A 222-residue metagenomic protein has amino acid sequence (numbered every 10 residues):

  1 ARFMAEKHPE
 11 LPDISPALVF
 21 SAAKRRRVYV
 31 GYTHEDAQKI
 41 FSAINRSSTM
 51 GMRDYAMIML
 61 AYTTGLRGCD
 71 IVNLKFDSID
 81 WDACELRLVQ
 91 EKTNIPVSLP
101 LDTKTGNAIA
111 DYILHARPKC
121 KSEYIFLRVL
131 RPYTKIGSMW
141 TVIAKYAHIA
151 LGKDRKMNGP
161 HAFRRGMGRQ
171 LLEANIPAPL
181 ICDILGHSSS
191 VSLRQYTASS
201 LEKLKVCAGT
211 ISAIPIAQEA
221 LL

Functional and structural regions predicted by a protein language model:
A1-L222: Conserved catalytic core of the tyrosine transesterase superfamily
